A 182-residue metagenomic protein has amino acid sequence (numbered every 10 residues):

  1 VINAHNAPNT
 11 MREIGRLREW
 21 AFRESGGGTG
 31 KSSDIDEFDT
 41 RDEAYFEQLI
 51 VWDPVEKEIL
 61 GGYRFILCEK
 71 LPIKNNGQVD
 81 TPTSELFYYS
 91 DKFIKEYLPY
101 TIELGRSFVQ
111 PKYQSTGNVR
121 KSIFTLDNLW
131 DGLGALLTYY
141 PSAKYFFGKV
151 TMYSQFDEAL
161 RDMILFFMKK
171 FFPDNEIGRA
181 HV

Functional and structural regions predicted by a protein language model:
V1-F38, Q48, W52, E56-R64: Short amphipathic alpha-helix that is part of the acyltransferase structural core
N3, L67, R106: Pocket-edge structural micro-motifs
E19, T29, S33, K70-R179: Acyl-donor binding region in acyl/amide transferases
T40-D42, K95: Sterically constrained small-residue positions within well-ordered secondary structures of folded domains
D42-A44, I50-D53, E58-V79, E85-Y88: Scaffold helices S1-S3 of the voltage-sensor/voltage-sensor-like domain in six-transmembrane cation channels
